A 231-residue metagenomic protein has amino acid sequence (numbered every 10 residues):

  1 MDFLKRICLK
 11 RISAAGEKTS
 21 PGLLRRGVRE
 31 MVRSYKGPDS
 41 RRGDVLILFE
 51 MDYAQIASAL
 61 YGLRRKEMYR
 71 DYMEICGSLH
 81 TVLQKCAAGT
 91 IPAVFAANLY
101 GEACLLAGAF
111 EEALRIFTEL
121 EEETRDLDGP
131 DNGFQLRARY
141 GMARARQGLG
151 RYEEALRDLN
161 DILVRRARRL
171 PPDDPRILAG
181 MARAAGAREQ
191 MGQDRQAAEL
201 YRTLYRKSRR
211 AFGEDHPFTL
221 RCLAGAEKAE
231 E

Functional and structural regions predicted by a protein language model:
M1-E231: Intrinsic-disorder-linked linear interaction elements in eukaryotic regulatory proteins
